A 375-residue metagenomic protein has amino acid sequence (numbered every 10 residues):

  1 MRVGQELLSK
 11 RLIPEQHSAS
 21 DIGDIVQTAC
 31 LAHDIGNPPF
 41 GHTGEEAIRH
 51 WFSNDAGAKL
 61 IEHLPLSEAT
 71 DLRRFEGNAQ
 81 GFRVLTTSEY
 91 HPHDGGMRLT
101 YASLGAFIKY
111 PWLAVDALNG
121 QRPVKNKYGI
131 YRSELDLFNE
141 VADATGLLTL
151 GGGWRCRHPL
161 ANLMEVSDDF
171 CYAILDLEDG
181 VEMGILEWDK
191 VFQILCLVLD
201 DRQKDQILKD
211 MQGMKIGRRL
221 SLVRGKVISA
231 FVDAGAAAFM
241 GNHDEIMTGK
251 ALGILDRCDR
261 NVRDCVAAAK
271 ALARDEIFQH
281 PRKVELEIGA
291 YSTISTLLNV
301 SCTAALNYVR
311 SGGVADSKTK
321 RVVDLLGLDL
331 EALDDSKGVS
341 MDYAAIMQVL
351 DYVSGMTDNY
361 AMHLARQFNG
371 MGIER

Functional and structural regions predicted by a protein language model:
M1-T28, I35-S221, V232: Sequence-structural signature of the catalytic-core scaffold of metal-dependent phosphohydrolases that act on
G4, A142, C171-I174, A236 (+3 more regions): A structural signal for well-ordered alpha-helices, especially hydrophobic packing surfaces of coiled-coils
G4-I13, T303-S311, N369-M371: Surface-exposed helix-capping loop/turn segments at secondary-structure junctions
F40, G44, G77, L163 (+6 more regions): Hydrophobic (often cysteine-bearing) scaffold residues that line and stabilize catalytic clefts of nucleotide/cofactor
G81, I294, V353: A residue-level signal for conserved active-site and pocket-lining positions in enzyme catalytic cores
D176-D189, A251, N307-V314, A365-N369: Composition- and surface-driven signal marking solvent-exposed, interaction-prone regions in large proteins
D201-A344, M356, H363: C-terminal subdomains that position terminal phosphate/3'-OH groups for nucleotidyl transfer/ligation, primarily on
A344-E374: Short, amphipathic C-terminal "tail helix"
